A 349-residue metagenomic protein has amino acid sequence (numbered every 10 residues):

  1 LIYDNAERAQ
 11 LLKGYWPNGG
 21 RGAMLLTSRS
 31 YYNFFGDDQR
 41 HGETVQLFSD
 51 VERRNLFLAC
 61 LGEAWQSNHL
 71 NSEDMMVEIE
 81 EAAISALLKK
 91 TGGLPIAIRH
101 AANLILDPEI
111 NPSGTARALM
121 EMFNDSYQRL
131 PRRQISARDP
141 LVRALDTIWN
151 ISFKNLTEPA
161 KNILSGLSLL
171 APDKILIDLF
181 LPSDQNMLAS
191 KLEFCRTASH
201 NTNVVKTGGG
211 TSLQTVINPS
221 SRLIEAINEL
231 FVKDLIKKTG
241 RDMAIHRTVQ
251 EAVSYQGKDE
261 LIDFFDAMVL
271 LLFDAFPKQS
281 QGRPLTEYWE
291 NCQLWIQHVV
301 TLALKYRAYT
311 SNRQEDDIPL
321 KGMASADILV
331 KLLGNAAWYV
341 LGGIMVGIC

Functional and structural regions predicted by a protein language model:
L1-Q10: Conserved P-loop NTPase "ATPase switch" module shared by AAA+ and STAND
A9, E80, T91-G92, I96-L106 (+3 more regions): C-terminal boundary/linker of central alpha/beta nucleotide-binding cores
G19-H100, L104: Alpha-helical sensor/transducer elements of the RecA-like P-loop NTPase core
K90, T239, G342-V346: Alpha-helix C-terminal capping/termination sites
P95-P140: Amphipathic helix/helix-loop-helix segment enriched in hydrophobic residues with interspersed Lys/Arg and occasional
R133-E158: Short linear X-Pro dipeptides
E158-P159, G166, A267-I348: Extended alpha-helical scaffolding segments used for macromolecular assembly and cargo binding
